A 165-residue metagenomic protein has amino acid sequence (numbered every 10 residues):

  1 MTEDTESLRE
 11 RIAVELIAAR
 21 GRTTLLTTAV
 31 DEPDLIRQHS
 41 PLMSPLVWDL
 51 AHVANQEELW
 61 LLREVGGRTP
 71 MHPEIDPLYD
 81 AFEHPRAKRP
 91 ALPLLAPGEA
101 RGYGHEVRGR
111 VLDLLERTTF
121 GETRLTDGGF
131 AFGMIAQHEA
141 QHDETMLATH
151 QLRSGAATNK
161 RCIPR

Functional and structural regions predicted by a protein language model:
M1-T28: Generic start-of-chain signal for non-secretory N-termini
L8, I12, A19, M71 (+3 more regions): Alpha-helical structural motif
A13, G21, T28, E32-H84 (+1 more regions): Short, contiguous alpha-helical
E15, A81-E122, F130-M134: Acidic/histidine-rich alpha-helical segments that form the ligand environment of transition-metal centers
